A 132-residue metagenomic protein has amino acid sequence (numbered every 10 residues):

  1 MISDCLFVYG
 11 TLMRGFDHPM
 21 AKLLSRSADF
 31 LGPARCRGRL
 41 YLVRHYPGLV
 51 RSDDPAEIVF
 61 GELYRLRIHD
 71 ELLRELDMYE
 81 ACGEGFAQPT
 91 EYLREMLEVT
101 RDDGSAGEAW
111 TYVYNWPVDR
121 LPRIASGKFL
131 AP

Functional and structural regions predicted by a protein language model:
M1-P132: Glycine-aromatic micro-motifs
